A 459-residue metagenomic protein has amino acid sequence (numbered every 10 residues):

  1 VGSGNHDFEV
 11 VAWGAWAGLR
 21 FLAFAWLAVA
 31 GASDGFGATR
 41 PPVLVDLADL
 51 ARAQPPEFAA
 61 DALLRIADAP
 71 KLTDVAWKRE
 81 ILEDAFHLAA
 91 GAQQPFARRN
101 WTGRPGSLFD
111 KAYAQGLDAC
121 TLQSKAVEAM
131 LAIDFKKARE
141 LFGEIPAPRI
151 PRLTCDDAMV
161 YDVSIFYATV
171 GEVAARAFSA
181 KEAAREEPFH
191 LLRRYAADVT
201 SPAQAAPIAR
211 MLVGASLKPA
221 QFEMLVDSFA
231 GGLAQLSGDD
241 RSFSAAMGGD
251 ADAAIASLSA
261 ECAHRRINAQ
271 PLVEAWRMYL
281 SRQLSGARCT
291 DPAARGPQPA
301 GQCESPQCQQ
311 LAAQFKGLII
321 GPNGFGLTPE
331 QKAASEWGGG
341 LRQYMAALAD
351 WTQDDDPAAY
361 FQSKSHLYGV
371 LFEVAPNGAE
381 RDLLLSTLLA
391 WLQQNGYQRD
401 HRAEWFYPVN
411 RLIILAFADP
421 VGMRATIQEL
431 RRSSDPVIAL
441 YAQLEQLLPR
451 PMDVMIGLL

Functional and structural regions predicted by a protein language model:
H6-D7, A25: Generic short amphipathic/hydrophobic targeting helices enriched at N-termini, encompassing Sec-type signal peptides
D7-W13: N-terminal amphipathic/hydrophobic targeting modules at extreme N-termini, encompassing cleavable Sec/SRP-type signal
G18-G31: Bacterial N-terminal signal peptides
G35-L459: Non-catalytic all-alpha helical scaffold/repeat segments
